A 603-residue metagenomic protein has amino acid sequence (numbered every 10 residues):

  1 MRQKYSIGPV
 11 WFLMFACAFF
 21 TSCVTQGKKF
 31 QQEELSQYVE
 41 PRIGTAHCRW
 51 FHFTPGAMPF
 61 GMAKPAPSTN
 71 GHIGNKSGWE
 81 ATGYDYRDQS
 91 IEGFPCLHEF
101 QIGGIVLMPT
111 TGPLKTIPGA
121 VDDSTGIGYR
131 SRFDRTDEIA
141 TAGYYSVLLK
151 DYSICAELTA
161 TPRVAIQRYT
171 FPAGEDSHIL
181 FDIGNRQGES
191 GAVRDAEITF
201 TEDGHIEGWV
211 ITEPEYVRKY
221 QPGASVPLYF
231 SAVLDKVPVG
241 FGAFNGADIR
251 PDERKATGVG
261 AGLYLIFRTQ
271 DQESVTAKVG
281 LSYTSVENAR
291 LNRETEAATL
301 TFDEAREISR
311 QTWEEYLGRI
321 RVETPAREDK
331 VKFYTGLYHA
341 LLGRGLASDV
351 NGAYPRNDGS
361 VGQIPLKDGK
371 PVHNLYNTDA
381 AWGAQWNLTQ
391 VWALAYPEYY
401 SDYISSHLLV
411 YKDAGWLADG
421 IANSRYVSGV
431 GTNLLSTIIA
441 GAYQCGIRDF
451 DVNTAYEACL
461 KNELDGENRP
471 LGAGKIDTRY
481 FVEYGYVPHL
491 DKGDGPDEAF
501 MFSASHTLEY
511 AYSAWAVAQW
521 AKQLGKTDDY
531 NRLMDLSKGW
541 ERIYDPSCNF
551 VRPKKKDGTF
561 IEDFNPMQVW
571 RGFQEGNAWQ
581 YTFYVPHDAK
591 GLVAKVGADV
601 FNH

Functional and structural regions predicted by a protein language model:
M1-K29: Bacterial Sec-dependent N-terminal signal peptides
G27-T437, Y443-L508, W515-R542, C548-V551 (+2 more regions): Accessory carbohydrate-recognition regions in carbohydrate-active enzymes
